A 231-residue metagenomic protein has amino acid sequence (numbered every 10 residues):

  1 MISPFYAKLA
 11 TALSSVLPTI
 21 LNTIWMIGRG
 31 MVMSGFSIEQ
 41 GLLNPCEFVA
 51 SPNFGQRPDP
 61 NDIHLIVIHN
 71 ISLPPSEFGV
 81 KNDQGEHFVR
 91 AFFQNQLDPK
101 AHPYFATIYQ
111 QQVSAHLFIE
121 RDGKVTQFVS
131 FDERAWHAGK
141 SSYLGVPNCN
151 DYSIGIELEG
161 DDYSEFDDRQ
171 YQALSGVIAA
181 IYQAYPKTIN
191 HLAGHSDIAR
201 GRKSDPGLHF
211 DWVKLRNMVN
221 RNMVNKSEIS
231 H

Functional and structural regions predicted by a protein language model:
L13-V16, I20, I24-P147: N-terminal catalytic cores of peptidoglycan-degrading enzymes
M33-L42, P147-Y152, D161-H231: Basic/polar, cationic surfaces and motifs that engage anionic cell-wall and phosphate/carboxylate ligands
S114, S142, E159-D167: Second-shell loop/turn segments in exported
I156: Conserved, mostly hydrophobic/aromatic
